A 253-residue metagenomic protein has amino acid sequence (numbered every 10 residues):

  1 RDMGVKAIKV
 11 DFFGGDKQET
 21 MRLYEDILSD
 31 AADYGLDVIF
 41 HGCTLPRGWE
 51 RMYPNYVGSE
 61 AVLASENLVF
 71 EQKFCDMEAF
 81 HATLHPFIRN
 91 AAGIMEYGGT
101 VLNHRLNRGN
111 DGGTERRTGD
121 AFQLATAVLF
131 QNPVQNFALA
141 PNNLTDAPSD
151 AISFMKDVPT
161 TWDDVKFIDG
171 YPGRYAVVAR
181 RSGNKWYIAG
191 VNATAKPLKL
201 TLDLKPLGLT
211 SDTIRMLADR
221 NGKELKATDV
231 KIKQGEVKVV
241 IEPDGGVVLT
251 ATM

Functional and structural regions predicted by a protein language model:
R1-G119: Aromatic- and carboxylate-enriched substrate-binding clefts and catalytic-loop regions of carbohydrate-active enzymes
K9, G35-G42, S65, V69-F70 (+3 more regions): Acidic/polar loop patches that form or flank catalytic/metal-binding clefts of enzymes that bind anionic ligands
K9-D16, F40-C43, A61, A140 (+4 more regions): Active-site proximal loops enriched in glycine and acidic residues that flank catalytic Cys/His/Asp and coordinate
G15-E19, L45-E50, H104-L106, N136-A138 (+3 more regions): Flexible loop/turn segments at secondary-structure boundaries
G112-G113, F122-Q135, P141-N142: Catalytic domains of carbohydrate-active enzymes that cleave complex glycans
L139-Y187, V191, D212-T213, D219-A227: Glycan-recognition and catalytic regions of carbohydrate-active enzymes
Y171-G208, D244-T250: Carbohydrate-binding surface patches
V230-M253: C-terminal beta-strand-rich structural cap/linker in extracellular carbohydrate-active enzymes
